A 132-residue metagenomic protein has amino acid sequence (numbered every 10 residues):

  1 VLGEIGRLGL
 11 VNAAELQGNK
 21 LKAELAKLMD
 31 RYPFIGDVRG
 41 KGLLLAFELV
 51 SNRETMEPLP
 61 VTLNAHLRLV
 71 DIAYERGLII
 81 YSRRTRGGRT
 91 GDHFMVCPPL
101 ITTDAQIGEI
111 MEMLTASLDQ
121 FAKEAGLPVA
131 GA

Functional and structural regions predicted by a protein language model:
V1-A132: Conserved N-terminal phosphate-binding loop of PLP-dependent enzymes in the Aspartate aminotransferase
